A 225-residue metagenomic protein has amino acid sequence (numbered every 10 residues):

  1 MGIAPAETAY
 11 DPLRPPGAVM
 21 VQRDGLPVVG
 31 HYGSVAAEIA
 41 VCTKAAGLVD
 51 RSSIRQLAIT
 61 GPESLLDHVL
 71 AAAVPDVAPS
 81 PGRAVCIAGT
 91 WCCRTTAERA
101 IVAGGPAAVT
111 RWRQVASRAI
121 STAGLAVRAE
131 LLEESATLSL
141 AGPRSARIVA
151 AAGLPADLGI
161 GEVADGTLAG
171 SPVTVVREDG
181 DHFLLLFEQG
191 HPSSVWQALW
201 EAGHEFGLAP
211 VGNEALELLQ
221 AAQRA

Functional and structural regions predicted by a protein language model:
M1-A225: Basic, glycine/lysine-rich polyanion-binding surfaces/domains
